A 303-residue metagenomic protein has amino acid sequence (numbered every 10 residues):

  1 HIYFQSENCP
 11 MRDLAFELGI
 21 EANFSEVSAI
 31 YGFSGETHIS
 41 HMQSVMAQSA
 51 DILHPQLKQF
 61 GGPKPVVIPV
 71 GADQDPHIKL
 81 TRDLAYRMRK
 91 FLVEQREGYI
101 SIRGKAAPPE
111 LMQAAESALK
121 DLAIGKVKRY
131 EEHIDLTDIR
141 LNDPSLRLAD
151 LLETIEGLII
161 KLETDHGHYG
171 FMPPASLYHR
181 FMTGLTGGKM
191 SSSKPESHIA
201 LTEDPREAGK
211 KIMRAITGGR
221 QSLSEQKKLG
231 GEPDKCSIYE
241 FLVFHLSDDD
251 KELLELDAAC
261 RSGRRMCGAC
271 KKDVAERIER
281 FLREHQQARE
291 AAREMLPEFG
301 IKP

Functional and structural regions predicted by a protein language model:
H1-L57, M88, Q287-E290: N-terminal Rossmann-like or analogous alpha/beta NTP/dinucleotide-binding catalytic cores that position adenine
D13-F16, S28, L57-Q59, K79-R82 (+2 more regions): A short secondary-structure junction signal
V27-T37, K64-D75: Flexible, glycine/proline-enriched loop segments at strand-loop-helix junctions that form or flank small-ligand binding
A47, V70, G188-S192: Conserved phosphate/anionic-ligand binding catalytic regions in large, soluble enzymes, centered on
Q48, P76-H77: P-loop NTPase catalytic cores that bind/hydrolyze ATP
Q59-G71, F91-Q95: Inter-helical turn/loop segments and adjacent helix faces that build the functional surface of alpha-helical bundle
D75-P76, R82-P303: Conserved nucleotide- and phosphate/pyrophosphate-binding catalytic cores in adenylate/nucleotidyl-handling enzymes
